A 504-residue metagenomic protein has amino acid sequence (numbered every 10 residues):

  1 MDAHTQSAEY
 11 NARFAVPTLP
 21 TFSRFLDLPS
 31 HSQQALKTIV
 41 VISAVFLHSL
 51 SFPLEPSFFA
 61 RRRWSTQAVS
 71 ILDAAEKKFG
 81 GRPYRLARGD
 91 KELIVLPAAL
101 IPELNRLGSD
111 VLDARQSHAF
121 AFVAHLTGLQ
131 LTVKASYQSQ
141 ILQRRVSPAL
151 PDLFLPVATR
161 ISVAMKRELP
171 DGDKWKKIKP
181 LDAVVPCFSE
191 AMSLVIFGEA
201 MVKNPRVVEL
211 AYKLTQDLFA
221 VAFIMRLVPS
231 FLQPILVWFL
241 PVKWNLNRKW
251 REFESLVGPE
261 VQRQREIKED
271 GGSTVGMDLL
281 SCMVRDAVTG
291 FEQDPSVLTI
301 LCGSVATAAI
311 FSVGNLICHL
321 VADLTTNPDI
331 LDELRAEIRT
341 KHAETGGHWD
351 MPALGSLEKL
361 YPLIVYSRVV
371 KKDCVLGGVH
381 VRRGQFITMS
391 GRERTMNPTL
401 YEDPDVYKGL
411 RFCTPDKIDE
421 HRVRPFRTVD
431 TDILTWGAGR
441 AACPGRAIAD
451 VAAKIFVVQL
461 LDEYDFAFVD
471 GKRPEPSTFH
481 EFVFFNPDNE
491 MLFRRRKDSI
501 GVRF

Functional and structural regions predicted by a protein language model:
D2-K134, D432: N-terminal membrane-proximal hinge/A-helix region immediately C-terminal to the signal-anchor transmembrane segment
H4-T5, N11, F25-S43, R88-K91 (+6 more regions): Cytochrome P450
W64-D73, T340, E344-V379, T388: Conserved cytochrome P450 K-helix E-x-x-R motif and the immediately C-terminal K′/meander segment
W64-G89, R115-M201, L218-A222, V257-G272 (+1 more regions): Cytochrome P450 catalytic-domain "roof"
K213-V288: Cytochrome P450 catalytic core segment centered on helix I
V257, L280-R339, T388, G445 (+1 more regions): Central I-helix of cytochrome P450 enzymes
M389-V423: Conserved cytochrome P450 K-helix/beta-meander segment immediately N-terminal to the heme-binding cysteine loop
T428-V429, R440, R446-N486: Cytochrome P450 heme-binding "Cys pocket" and the immediately downstream C-terminal segment
